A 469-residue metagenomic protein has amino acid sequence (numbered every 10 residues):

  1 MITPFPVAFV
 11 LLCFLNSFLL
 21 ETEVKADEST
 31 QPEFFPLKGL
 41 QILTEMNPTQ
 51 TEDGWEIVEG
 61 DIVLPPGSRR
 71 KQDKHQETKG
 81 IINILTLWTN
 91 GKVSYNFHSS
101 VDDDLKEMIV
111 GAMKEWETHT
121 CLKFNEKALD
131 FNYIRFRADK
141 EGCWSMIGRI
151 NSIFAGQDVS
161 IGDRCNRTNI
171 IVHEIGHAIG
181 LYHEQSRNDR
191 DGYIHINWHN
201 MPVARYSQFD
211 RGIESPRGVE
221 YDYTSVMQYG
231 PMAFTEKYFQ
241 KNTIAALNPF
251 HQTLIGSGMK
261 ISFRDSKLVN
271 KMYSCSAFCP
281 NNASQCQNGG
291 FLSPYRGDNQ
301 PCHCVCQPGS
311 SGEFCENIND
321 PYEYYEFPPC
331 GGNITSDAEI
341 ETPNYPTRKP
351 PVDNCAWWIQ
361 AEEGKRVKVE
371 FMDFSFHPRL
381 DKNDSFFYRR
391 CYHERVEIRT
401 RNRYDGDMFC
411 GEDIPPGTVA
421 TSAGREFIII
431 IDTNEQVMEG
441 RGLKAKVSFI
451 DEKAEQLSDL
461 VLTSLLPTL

Functional and structural regions predicted by a protein language model:
T3-A8, F278-L469: Domain-level representation of secreted and single-pass membrane ectodomains enriched in extracellular protease systems
F9, C13-L105, G111-K114, T120 (+1 more regions): Disordered inhibitory propeptide/activation segment of secreted metzincin zinc metalloprotease zymogens, centered on
P66-L87, F97-F234, G364, E370: Metzincin-family zinc-dependent endopeptidase catalytic domain
G91, T118-T120, D130-N132, A155 (+7 more regions): Residues that flank catalytic or metal-binding motifs in active/ligand-binding sites
V93-D102, A155-G162, F250-G256, D353 (+1 more regions): Short interface patches used for recognition in eukaryotic signaling and trafficking proteins
L105-A112, R167-I171, Y223, D265 (+4 more regions): Alpha-helical interaction elements in eukaryotic regulators
V110-E117, V172, H177, Q228 (+6 more regions): Amphipathic alpha-helical interaction motifs in eukaryotic regulatory proteins
C165, R190-V305, S311-D320: Metalloprotease/metallohydrolase-associated module, dominated by Zn2+-dependent proteases
